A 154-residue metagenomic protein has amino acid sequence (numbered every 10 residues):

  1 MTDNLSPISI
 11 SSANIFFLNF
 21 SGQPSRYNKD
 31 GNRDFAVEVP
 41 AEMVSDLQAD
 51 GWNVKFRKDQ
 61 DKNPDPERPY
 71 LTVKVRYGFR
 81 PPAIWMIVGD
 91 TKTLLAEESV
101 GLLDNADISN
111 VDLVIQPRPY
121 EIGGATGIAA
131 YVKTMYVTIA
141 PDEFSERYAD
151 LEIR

Functional and structural regions predicted by a protein language model:
M1-F79: OB-fold ssDNA-binding interfaces and closely related basic DNA-contact patches used across DNA replication/repair
M1-I8, P141-R154: Acidic, gly/ser/pro-rich intrinsically disordered tails
F17, D46, I139-S145: A broad, structure-centric signal for solvent-exposed, well-ordered loop/edge residues that line or flank functional
A36-E38, K74, V114-Q116, T134-Y136: Residue-level recognition of well-ordered beta-strand positions that form the cores of beta-sheet-rich folds across
Q60-N63, D104-A106, V137-D142: Glycine-rich loops and low-complexity Gly/Arg-rich segments that provide flexible linkers or classic glycine-based
R76-K92: Short, basic/aromatic beta-hairpin or loop at an interaction surface
V88-V111, R118-A129: Exposed beta-sheet edge/beta-hairpin loop segments within beta-rich domains
Q116, I122-E143: OB-fold/S1-family single-stranded nucleic acid-binding modules
